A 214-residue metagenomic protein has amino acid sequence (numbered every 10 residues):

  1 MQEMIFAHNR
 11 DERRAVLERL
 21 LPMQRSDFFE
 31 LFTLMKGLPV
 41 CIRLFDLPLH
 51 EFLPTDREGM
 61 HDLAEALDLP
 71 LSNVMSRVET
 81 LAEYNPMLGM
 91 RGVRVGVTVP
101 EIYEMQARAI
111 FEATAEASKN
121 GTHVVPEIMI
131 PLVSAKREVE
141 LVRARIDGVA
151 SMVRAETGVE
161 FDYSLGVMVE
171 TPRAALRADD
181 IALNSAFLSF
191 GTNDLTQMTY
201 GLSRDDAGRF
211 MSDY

Functional and structural regions predicted by a protein language model:
M1-Y214: Conserved alpha/beta-domain cores
